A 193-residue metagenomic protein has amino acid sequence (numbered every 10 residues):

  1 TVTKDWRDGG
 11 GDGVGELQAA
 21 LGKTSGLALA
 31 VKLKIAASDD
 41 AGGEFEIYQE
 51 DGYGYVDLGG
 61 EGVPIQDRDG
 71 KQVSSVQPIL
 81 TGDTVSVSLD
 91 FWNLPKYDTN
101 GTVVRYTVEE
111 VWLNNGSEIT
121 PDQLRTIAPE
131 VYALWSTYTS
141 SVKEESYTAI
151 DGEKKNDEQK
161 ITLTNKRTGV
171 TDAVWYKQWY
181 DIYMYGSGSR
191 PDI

Functional and structural regions predicted by a protein language model:
T1-I193: Solvent-exposed loop/turn and edge beta-strand elements of beta-rich ligand-binding domains
